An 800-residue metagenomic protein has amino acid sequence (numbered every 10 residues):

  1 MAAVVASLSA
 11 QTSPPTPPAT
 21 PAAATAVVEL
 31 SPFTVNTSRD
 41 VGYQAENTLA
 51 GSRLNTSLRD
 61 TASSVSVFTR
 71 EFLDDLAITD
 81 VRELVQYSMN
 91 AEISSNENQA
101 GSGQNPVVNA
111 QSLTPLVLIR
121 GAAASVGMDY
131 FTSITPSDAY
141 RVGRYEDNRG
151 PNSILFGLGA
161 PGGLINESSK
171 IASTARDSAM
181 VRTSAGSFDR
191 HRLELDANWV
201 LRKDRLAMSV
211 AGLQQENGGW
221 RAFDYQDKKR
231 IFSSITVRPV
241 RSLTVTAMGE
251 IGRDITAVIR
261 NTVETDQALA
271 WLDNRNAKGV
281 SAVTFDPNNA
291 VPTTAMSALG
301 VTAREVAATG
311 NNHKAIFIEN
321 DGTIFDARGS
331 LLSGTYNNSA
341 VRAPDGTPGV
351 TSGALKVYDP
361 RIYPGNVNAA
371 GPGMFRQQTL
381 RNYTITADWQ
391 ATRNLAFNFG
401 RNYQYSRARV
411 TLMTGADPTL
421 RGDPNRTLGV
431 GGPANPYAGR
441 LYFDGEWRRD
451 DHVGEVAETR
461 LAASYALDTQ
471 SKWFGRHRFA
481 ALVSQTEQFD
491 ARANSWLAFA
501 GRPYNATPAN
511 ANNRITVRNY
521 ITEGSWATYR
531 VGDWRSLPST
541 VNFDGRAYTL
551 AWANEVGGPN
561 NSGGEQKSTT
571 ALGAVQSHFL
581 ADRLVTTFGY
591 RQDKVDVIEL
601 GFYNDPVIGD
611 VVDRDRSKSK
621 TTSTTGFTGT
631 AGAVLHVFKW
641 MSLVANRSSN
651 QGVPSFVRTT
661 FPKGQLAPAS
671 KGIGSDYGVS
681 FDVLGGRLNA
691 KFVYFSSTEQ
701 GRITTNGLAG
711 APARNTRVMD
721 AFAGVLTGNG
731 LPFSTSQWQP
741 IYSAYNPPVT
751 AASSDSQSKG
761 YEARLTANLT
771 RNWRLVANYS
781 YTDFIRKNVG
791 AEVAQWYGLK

Functional and structural regions predicted by a protein language model:
T12-D74: Short, acidic, small-residue-rich periplasmic hinge/interaction motif at the N-terminus of Gram-negative outer-membrane
N47-S57, A62-S66, T79-P136, G143: Extracytoplasmic beta-strand/coil segments of soluble accessory domains associated with Gram-negative outer-membrane
R141-G143, I154-F232, P239-L243, R381 (+2 more regions): Outer-membrane beta-barrel translocator/receptor signature
R149, A185-L193, G212-G218, Y225-I231 (+21 more regions): Transmembrane beta-barrel architecture of outer-membrane proteins
R230-L482, N689: Outer-membrane beta-barrel domain signature, strongest for Gram-negative TonB-dependent receptors and also present
N274-N366, D423-D444, A491-N561, A709-A751 (+1 more regions): Flexible glycine-rich, low-complexity coil/linker segments exposed to the extracellular/periplasmic environment
R448-Q700, N768: Structural signature of Gram-negative outer-membrane beta-barrels, strongest in the C-terminal barrel of TonB-dependent
L461-A462, A466, A581-R583, V693 (+2 more regions): Gram-negative outer-membrane beta-barrel transporters
